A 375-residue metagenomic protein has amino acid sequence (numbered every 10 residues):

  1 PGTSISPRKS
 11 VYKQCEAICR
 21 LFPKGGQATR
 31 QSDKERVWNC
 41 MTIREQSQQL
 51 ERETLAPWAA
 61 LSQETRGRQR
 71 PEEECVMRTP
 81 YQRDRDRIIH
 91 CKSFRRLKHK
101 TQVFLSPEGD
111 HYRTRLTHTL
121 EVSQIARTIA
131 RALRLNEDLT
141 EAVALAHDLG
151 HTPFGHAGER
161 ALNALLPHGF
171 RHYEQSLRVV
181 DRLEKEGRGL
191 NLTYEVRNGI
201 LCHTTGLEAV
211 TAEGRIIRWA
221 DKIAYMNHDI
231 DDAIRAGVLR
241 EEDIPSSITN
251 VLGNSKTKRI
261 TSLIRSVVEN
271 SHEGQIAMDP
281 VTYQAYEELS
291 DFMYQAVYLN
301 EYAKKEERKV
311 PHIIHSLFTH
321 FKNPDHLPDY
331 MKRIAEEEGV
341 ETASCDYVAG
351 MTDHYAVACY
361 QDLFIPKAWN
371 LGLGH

Functional and structural regions predicted by a protein language model:
G2-S10: Extreme N-terminal basic, low-complexity initiation segments that serve as generic localization/processing leaders
T3, A17, A28-T29: Ala/Thr-enriched low-complexity intrinsically disordered regions
S10, Q14-C15, S32, R36: Cationic, low-complexity basic patches in intrinsically disordered or flexible, solvent-exposed regions
G26-Q27, R36: Short Gly/Ser/Thr- and charged-rich N-terminal loops/segments that act as flexible capping/hinge elements
K34-T119, S123-I129, N136-E137, F170-H375: Histidine-centered, transition-metal-coordinating active-site segments
L139, V143, D148-E186: A generic, well-ordered mixed alpha/beta core segment in the N-terminal half of proteins
